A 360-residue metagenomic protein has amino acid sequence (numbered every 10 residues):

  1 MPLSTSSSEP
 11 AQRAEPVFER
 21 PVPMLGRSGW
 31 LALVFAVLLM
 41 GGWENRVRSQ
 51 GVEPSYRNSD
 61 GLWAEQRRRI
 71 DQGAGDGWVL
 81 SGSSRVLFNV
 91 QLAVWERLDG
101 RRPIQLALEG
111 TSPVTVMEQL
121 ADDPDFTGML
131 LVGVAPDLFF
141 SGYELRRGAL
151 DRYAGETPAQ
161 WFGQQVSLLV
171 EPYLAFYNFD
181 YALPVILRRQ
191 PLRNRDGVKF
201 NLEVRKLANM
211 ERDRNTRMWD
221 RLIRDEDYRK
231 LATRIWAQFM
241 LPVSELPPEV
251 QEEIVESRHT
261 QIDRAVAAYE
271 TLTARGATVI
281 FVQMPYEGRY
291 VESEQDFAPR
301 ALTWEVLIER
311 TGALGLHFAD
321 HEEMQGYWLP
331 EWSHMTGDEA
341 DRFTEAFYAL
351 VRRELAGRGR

Functional and structural regions predicted by a protein language model:
M1-L25: N-terminal Lys/Arg-rich, disordered targeting/topogenic segments
G26-R48: Hydrophobic membrane-insertion alpha-helices, especially the h-region of bacterial N-terminal signal peptides
R48-Q66: Alpha-helical transmembrane signal-anchor/signal-peptide segments
W63-A93: Short extracytoplasmic
S81, R85-E171: Membrane-embedded segments
L150-R275: Secreted/periplasmic serine-hydrolase-like ester/acetyl group-modifying domain
Y269-D296: Active-site segments of SGNH/GDSL-like serine hydrolases that catalyze O-acetyl group transfer/hydrolysis on lipids
Q295-D296, R300-R360: C-terminal regions of proteins
